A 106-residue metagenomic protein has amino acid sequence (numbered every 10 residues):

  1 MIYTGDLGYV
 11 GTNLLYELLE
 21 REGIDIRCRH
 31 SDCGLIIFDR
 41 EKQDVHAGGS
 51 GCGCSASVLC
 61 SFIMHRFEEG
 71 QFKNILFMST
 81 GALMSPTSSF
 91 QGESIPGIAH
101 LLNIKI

Functional and structural regions predicted by a protein language model:
M1-I106: Conserved "HGTGT" condensation-loop signature of ketosynthase/thiolase-family condensing enzymes that catalyze
